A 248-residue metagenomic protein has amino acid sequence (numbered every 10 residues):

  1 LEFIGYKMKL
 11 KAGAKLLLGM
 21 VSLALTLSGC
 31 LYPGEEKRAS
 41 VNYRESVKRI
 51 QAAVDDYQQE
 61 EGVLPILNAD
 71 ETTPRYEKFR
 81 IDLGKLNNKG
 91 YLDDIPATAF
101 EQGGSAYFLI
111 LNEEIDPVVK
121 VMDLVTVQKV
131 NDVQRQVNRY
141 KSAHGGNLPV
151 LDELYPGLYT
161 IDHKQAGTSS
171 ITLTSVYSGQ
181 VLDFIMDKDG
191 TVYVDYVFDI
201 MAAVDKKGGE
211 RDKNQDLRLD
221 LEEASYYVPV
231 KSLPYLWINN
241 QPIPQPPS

Functional and structural regions predicted by a protein language model:
Y6-L17: Bacterial N-terminal signal peptides that target proteins for export
T26-G29: C-terminal motif of bacterial Sec signal peptides marking the signal peptidase cleavage site
L31-P33: Bacterial signal peptide processing site
A39-V47: Membrane-proximal amphipathic alpha-helices that sit immediately adjacent to an N-terminal transmembrane/signal-anchor
S46-G62: N-terminal alpha-helical signal peptides/signal-anchor transmembrane segments
V63-S248: Low-complexity, acidic interaction segments enriched in glycine
